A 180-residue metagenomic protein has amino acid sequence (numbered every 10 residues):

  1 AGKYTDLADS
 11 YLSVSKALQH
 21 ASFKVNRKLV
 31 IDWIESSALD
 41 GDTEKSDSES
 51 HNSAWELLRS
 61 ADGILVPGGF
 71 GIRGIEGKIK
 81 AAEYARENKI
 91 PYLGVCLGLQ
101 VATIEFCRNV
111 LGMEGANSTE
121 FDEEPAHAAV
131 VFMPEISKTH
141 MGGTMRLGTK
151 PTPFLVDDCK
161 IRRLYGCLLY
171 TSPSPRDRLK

Functional and structural regions predicted by a protein language model:
Y4-P67, E76: Phosphate-binding active sites in nucleotide-utilizing proteins
T5-L7, C159-I161, R178: Short, acidic Gly/Pro/Ser/Thr-rich loop/turn segments
L57-P153, D158-K160: Cysteine-nucleophile active-site neighborhood
R163-Y165, L169: Acyltransferase
Y170-L179: Conserved small/polar residues in nucleotide/adenosyl-binding loops
